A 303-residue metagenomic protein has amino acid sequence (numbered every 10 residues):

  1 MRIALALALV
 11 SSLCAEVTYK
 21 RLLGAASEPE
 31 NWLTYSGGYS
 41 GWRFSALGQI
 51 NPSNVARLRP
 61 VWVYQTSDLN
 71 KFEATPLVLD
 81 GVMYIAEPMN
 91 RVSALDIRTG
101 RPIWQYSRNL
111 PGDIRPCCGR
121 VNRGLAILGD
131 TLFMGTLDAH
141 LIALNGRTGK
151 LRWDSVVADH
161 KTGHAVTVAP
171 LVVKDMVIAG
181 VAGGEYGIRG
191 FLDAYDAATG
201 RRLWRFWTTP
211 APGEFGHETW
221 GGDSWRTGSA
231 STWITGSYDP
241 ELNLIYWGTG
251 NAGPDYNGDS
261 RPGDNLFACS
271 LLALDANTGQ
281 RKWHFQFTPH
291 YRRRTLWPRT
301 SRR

Functional and structural regions predicted by a protein language model:
V17-P60, T208-F215: Blade/loop signatures of beta-propeller domains
P29-E30, D80-V82, G129-D130, K174-M176 (+1 more regions): Short coil/turn segments that connect the beta-strands within blades of beta-propeller domains
Y64-T75, Q105-A126, L151-A169, Y186 (+4 more regions): Extracytoplasmic beta-rich repeat domains
V82-A86, S93, L132-M134, I178-G180 (+1 more regions): Conserved beta-propeller blade signature
M89, D138, I188-F191, L266-A268: A detector of repeated loop/turn-to-beta-strand junctions in beta-rich toroidal repeat architectures
D96-T99, N109, N145-T148, D196-T199 (+1 more regions): Short loop/turn segments that connect beta-strands within beta-propeller blades
